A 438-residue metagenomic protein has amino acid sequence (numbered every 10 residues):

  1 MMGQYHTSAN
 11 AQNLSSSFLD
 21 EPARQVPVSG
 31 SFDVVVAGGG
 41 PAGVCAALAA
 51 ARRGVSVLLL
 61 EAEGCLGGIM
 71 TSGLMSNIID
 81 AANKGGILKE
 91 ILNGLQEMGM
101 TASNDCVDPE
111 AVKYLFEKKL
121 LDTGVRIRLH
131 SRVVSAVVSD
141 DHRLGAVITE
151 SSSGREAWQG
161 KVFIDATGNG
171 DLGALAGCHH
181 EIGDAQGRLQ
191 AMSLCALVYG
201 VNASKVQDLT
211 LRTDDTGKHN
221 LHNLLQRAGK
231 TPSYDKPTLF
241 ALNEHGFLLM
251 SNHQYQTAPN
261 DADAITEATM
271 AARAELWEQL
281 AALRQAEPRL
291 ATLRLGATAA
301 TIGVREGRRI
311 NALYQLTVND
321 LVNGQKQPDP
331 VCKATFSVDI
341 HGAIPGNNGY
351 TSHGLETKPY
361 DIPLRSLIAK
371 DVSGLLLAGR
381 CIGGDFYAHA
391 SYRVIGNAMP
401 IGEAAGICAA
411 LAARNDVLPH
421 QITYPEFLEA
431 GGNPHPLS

Functional and structural regions predicted by a protein language model:
M2-S16, A23, S31, A49 (+5 more regions): Conserved N-terminal/central alpha/beta ligand/cofactor-binding core
G3-Q25, I69, I87, E150-S151 (+2 more regions): Flavin (FAD/FMN)-binding glycine-rich loop and adjacent Rossmann-like elements that form
V28-G40: Beta1/beta-strand and adjacent pyrophosphate-binding region of the FAD-binding site in flavoprotein oxidoreductases
A37, L60, H130, G296-T298 (+1 more regions): Generic beta-strand/beta-sheet core signal
G43: N-terminal Rossmann-fold NAD(P) dinucleotide-binding loop
V137-A157: Conserved beta-strand-loop-beta-strand element in the redox core of flavoprotein oxidoreductases
